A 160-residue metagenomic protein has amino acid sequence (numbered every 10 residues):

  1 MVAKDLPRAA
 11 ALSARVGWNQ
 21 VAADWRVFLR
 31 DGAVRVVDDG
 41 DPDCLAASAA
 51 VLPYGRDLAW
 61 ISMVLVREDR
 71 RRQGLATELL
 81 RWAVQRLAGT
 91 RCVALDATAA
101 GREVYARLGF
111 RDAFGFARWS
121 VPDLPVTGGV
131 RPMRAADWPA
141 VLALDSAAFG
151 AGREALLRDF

Functional and structural regions predicted by a protein language model:
A3-L6, A11-A23, L144-A155: Helix-loop element at the rim of GNAT/NAT acetyltransferase active sites that forms part of the acceptor-substrate
W25-D31, D159-F160: Short loop/turn motifs at secondary-structure junctions and domain boundaries
V36, D43-P53, D57-L65: Conserved beta-strand in the GNAT
A59, L80, R86-A99: Conserved GNAT acetyl-CoA-binding A-motif
M63-V66, R72-Q85, E103-R107: Conserved acetyl-CoA-binding loop-helix of GNAT-fold acetyltransferases
F110-F160: Amide-forming acyltransferase catalytic core, primarily the GNAT-like/NAT-type and related acyltransferase folds
